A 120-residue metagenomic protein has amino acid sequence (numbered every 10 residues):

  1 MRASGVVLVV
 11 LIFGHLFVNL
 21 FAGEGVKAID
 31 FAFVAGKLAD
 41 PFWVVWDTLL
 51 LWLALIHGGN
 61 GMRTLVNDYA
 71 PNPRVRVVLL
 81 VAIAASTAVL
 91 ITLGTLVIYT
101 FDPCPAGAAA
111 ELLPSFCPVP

Functional and structural regions predicted by a protein language model:
M1-P120: Membrane-embedded alpha-helical bundles that constitute the cytochrome b-like, heme-associated redox core of multi-pass
